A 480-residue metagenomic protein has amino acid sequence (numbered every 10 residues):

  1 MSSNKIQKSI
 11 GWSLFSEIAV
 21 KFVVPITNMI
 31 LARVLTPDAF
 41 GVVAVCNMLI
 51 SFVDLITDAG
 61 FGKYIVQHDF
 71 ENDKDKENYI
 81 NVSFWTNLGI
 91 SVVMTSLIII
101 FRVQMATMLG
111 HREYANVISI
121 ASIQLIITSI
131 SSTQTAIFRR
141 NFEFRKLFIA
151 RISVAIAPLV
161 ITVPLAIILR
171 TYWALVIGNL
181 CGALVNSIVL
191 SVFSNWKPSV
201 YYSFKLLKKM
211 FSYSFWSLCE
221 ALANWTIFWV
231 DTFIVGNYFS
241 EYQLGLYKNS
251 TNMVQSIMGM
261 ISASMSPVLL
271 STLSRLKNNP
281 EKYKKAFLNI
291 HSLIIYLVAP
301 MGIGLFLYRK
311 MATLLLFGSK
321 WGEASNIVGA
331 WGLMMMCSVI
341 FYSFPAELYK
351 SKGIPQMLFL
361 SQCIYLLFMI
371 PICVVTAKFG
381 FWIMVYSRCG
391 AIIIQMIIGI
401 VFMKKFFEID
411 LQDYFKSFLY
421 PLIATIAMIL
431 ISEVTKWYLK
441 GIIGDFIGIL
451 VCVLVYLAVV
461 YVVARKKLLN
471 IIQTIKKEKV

Functional and structural regions predicted by a protein language model:
M1-S2, I6, R145, I188-W229 (+5 more regions): Interhelical loop/hinge segments that connect adjacent transmembrane helices in multipass membrane
M1-V24, K63-V66, K74-W85, Y114 (+5 more regions): N-terminal membrane topogenesis motif
S3-Q7, Q67, I126-R151, I168 (+5 more regions): Membrane-interface junctions at transmembrane-helix termini in multi-pass inner-membrane proteins
K5-G62, T86-R102, S119, Q124 (+7 more regions): Signature of the first transmembrane helix
A44, A115, S119-S122, I149-N195 (+8 more regions): Hydrophobic alpha-helical transmembrane segments
I56-K74, R139-R140, S250, V254-V298 (+1 more regions): Helix-loop junctions and terminal segments of transmembrane helices in multi-pass membrane transport/translocation
K63, F84-G110, V160-I168, F287-I340 (+4 more regions): Alpha-helical transmembrane segments of multi-pass membrane transport and lipid-handling proteins
F406-L411, F418, L430-V480: Membrane-proximal transmembrane or re-entrant/amphipathic helices at the cytosolic face
